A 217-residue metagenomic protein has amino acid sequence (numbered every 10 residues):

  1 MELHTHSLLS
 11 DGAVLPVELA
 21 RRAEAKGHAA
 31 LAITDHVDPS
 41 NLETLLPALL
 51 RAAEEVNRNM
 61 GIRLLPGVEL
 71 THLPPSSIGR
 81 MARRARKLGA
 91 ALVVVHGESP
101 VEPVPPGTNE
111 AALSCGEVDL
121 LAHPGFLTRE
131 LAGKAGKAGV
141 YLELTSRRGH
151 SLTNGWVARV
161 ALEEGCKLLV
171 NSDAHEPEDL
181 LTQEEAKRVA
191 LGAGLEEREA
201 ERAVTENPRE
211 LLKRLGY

Functional and structural regions predicted by a protein language model:
M1-S10, I33-H36, P124: Histidine-centered catalytic micro-motifs
H6, V37-D38, E69-T71, E98-P100 (+2 more regions): Catalytic metal-binding/acid-base residues of hydrolase active sites
L19-A23, A85, A112, A135 (+2 more regions): Generic structural signal for hydrophobic
K26, L88, C115-G116, E164 (+1 more regions): Structural motif
H36, C166-L180: Short acidic/histidine-rich active-site segments
L42-L144, L152, L212-Y217: Extended substrate/RNA-proximal surfaces in nucleic-acid metabolism proteins
E54-I62, E163-C166, A193-R198: Short helix-capping segments at alpha-helix termini
R188-Y217: Mid-to-C-terminal alpha-helical segments outside catalytic/metal-binding sites
